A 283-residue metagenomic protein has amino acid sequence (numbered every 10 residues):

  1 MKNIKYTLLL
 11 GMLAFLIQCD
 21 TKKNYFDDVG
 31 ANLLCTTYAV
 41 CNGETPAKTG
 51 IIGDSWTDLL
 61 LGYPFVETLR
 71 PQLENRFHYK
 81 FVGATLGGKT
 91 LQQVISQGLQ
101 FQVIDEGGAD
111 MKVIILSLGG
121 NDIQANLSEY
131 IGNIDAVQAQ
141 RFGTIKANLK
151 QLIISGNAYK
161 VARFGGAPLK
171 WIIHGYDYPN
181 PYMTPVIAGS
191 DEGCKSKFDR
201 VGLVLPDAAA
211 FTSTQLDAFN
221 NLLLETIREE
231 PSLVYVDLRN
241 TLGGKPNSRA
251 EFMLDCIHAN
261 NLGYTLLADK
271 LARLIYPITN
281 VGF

Functional and structural regions predicted by a protein language model:
M1-I17: Sec-dependent bacterial lipoprotein signal peptides
L16-E44, I278-F283: Bacterial Sec-dependent N-terminal signal peptides
G50, W56-T144: Conserved SGNH/GDSL esterase-like catalytic core that processes O-acyl groups on lipids and polysaccharides
S55-W56, A84-L91, L118-G119, N126-I131 (+4 more regions): Cell-envelope and extracellular/periplasmic
Q124-N148, L152, Y159-K160, L205-T212: Surface-exposed cleft-lining segments at the edges of enzyme active sites
H174-Y178, L238-N240: Short, well-ordered beta-to-alpha junction loops that form the rim of enzyme active sites and present histidine/acidic
P181-V236, Y264: Substrate-gating cap/lid alpha-helix
E251-F283: Histidine-centered active-site loop/cap adjacent to the catalytic His in serine esterases/O-acetyl transfer systems
